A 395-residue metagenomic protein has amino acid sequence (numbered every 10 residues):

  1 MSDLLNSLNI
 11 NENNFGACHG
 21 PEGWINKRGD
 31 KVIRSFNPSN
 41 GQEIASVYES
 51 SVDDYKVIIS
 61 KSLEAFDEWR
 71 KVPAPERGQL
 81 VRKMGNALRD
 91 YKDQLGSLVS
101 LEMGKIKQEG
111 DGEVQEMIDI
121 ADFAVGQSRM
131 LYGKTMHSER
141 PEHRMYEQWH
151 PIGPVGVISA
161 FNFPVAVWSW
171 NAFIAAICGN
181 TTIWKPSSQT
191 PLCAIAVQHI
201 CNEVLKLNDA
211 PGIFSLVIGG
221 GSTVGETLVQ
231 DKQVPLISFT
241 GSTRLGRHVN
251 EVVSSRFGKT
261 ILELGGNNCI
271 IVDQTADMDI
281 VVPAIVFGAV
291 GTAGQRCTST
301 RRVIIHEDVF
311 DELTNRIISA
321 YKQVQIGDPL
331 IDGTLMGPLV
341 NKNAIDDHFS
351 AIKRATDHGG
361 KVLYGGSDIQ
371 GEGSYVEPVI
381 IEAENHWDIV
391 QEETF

Functional and structural regions predicted by a protein language model:
M1-V47, Q79, K83, G133-S159 (+2 more regions): Terminal low-complexity tails and localization/encapsulation signals of metabolic enzymes
G41, R77, V99, G179 (+6 more regions): Residue-level signal for inorganic ion chemistry
E43-S50, A65-K71, V157, I270-D273 (+3 more regions): Short, well-ordered beta-strand elements within core beta-sheets of diverse protein domains
I44-L131, E142: Glycine-rich loop-to-alpha-helix module at the N-terminal edge of alpha/beta enzyme cores
I59, G78-G85, K92, G96 (+11 more regions): Hydrophobic face of alpha-helices
G133-I280: Rossmann-like NAD(P) dinucleotide-binding subdomain of oxidoreductase/dehydrogenase enzymes
I200-E203, R244-W387: ALDH superfamily catalytic-core signature
